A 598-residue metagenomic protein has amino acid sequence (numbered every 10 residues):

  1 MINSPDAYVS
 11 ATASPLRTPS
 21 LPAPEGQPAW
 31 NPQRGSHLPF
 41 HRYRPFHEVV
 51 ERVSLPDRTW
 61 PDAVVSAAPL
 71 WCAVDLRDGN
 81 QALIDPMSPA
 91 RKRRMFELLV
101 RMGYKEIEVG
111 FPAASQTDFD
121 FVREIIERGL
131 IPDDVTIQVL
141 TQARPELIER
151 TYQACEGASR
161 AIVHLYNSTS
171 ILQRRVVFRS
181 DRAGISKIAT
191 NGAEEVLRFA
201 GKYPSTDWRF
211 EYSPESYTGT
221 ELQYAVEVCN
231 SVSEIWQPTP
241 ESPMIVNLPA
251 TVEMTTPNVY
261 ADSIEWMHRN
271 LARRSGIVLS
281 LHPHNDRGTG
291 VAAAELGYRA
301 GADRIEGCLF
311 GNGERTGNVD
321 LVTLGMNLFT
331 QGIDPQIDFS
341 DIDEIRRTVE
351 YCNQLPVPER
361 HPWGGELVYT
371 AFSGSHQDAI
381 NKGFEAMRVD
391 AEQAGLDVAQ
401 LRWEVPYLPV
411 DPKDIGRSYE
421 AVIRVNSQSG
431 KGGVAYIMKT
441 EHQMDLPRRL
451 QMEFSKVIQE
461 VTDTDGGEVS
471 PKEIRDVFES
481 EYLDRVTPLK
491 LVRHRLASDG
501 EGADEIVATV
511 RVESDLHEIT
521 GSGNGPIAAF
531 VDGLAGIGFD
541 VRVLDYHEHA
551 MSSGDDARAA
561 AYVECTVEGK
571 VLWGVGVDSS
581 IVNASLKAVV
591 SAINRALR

Functional and structural regions predicted by a protein language model:
S4-R77, G332-T520, D555-R558: A mid-to-C-terminal "edge-of-domain" accessory segment
Q27, H37-Y43, W71, A82 (+4 more regions): Alpha/beta enzyme core
D57-V64, A68, N80-F96, V100 (+3 more regions): Non-catalytic terminal/interface segments that mediate subunit docking, oligomerization, and allosteric communication
D78, A82-L83, P112-Q116, S170-L172 (+5 more regions): Short, small-residue-enriched loops and turns at beta-alpha junctions that line or gate enzyme active sites
I131-T141: A glycine-rich helix N-cap at a beta->alpha junction
D134, Q173-V176, L248-A250, V278 (+5 more regions): Short beta-alpha connecting loops at secondary-structure transitions that line or flank enzyme active sites
V252-V389: Catalytic alpha/beta core domains of metabolic enzymes, predominantly
